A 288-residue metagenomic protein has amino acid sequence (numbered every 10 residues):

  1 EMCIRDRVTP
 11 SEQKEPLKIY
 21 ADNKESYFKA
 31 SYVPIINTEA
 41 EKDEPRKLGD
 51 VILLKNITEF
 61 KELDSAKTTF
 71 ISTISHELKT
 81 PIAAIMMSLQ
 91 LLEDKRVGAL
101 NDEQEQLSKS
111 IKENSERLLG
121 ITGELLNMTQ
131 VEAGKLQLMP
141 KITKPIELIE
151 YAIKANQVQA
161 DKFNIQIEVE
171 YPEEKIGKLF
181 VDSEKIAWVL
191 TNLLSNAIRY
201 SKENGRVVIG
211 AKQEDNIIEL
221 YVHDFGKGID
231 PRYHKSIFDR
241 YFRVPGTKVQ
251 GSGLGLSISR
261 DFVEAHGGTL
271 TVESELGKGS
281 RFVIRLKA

Functional and structural regions predicted by a protein language model:
R5-E59: PAS-family sensory/regulatory modules and their coupling/dimerization elements
V51, I57-V97: Primarily the dimerization/phosphotransfer
E105, M139-K144, D161, Q166-G177: Conserved catalytic submotifs in the C-terminal HATPase_c
E113-L118: Short alpha-helical segment of the dimerization/phosphotransfer core of two-component systems
T129-P140: Helix-loop junction within the histidine kinase core
P145, G228-S236: Short helix N-cap motif at coil->helix boundaries in the Bergerat
